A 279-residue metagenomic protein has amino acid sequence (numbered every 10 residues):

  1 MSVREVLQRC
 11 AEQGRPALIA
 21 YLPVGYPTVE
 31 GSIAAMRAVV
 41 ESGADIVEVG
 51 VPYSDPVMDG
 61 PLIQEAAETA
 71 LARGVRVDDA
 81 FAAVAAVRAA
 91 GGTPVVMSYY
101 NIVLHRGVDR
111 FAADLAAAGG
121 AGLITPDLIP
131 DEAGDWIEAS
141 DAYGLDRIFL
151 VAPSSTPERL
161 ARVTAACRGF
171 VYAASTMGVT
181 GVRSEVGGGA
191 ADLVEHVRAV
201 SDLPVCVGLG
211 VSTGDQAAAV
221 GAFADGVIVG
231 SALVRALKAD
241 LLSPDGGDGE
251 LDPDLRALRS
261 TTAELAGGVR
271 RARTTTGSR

Functional and structural regions predicted by a protein language model:
M1-C10, V29, S54-E65, A72-A85 (+7 more regions): Active-site-adjacent beta->alpha loops and helix N-cap segments on the catalytic face of soluble alpha/beta enzymes
M1-I19, V84-R88, R273-S278: N-terminal amphipathic alpha-helix/helix-capping segment at the start of soluble metabolic enzymes
Q13-I19, A89-Y99, S140-V151, R198-L209: Short beta-strand/loop segments at the ligand-binding rim of alpha/beta enzyme cores
L18-A34, P94-G107, D146-S155, R183: Active-site mouth loops of central-metabolism enzymes
A20, V39, V47-G50, L115 (+3 more regions): Conserved, mostly hydrophobic/aromatic
V29-V39, S155-A165, V207, V211-V227: Catalytic cores of alpha/beta
A44-S54, A118-I124, I129, V171-G181 (+2 more regions): Glycine-rich phosphate-binding active-site loops on the catalytic face of alpha/beta enzymes
E195-L203, S212-R279: Alpha/beta catalytic cores of nucleotide-metabolism and tRNA/nucleoside-modifying enzymes
